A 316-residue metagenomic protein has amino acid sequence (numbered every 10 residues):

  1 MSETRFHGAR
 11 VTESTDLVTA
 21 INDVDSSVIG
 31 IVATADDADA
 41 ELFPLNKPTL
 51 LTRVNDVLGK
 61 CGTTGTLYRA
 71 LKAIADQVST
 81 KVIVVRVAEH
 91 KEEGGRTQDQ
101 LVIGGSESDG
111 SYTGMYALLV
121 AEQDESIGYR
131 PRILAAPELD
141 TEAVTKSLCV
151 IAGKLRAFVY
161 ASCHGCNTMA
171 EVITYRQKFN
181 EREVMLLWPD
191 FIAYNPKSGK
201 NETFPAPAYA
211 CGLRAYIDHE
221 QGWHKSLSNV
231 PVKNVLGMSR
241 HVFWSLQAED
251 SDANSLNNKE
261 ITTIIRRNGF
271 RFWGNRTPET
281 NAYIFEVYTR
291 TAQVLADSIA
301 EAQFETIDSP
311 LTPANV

Functional and structural regions predicted by a protein language model:
S2-T19, D23-N55, K72-S79, V87 (+1 more regions): A glycine- and small-residue-enriched flexible loop/hinge signal that marks low-structured segments
C61-T97: Glycine-rich, N-terminal phosphate-binding loop and its surrounding beta-alpha-beta segment
E89-T113: Well-ordered mid-protein domain cores that form the structural environment of catalytic cofactors
